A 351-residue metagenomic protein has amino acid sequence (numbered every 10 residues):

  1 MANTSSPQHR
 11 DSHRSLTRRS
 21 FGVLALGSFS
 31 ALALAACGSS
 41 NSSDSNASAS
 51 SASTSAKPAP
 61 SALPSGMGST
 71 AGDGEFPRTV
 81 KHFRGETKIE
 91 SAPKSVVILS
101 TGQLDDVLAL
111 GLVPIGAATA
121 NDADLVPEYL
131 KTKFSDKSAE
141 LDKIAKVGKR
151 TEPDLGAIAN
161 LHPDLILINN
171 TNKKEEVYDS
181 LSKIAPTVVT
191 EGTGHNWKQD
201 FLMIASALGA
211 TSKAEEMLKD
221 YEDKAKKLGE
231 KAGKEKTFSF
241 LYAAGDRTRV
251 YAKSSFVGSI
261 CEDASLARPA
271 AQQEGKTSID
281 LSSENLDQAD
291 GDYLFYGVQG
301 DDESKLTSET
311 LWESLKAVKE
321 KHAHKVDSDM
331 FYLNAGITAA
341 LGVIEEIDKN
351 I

Functional and structural regions predicted by a protein language model:
M1-L16, L24-L34: N-terminal secretory signal peptides
A35-P58: Bacterial lipoprotein signal-peptidase II cleavage site
E86, E175-A244, I337-I351: Extracytoplasmic substrate-binding proteins
S95-L110, A214-A267, A271: Basic- and aromatic-lined ligand-binding clefts that recognize polyanionic substrates
L104-D154: A short, structured surface patch at a secondary-structure boundary
N121-P127, K173-E176, E191-M203, S239-S259 (+1 more regions): Extracytoplasmic ligand-binding site segments that recognize negatively charged/polar headgroups
H162-I168, P186, G291: Proline-aspartate-enriched helix->loop->beta-strand connector
A289-I351: Structured C-terminal subdomain patch of bacterial secreted/periplasmic proteins
